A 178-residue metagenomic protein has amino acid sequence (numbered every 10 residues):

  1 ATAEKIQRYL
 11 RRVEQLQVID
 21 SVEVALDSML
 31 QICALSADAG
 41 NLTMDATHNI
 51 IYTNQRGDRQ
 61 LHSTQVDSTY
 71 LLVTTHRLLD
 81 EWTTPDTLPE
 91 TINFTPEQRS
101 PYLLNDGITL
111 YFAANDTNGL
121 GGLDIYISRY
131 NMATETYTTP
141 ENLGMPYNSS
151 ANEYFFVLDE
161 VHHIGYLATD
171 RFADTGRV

Functional and structural regions predicted by a protein language model:
A1-V178: Short, conserved micro-motifs composed of acidic
